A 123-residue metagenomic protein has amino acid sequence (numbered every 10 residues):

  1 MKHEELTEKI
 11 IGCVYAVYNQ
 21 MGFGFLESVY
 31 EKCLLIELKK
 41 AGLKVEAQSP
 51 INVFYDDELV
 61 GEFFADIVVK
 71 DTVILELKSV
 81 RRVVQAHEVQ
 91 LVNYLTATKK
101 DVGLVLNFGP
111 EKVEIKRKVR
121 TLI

Functional and structural regions predicted by a protein language model:
M1-K44, V113, V119-I123: Solvent-exposed, charged helical/coil patches that constitute nucleic-acid or partner-interaction surfaces
G22, V45, A65-V83, Y94: Conserved catalytic cores of phosphodiester-cleaving nucleases, focusing on short active-site segments
E31, I51, F108: Residue-level "edge-of-site" marker
A41-F54: A short acidic/basic microdomain associated with nuclease active sites
L59-F63: A short, glycine/Asx- and small/polar-enriched loop/turn that sits immediately N-terminal to a beta-strand
K78-I123: Nucleic-acid nuclease catalytic cores
